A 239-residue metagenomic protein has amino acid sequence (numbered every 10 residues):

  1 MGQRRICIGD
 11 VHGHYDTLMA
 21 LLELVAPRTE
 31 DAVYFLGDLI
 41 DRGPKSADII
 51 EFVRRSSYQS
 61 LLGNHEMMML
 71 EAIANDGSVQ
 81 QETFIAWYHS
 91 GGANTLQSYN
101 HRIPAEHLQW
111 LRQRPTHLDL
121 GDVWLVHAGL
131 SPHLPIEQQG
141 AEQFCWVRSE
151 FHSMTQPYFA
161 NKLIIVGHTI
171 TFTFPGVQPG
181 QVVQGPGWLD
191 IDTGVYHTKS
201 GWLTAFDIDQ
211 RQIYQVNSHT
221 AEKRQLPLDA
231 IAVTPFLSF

Functional and structural regions predicted by a protein language model:
M1-I50: N-terminal active-site segment of His-dependent metallophosphoesterases
C7, S60-L61, D119, V123-A128 (+3 more regions): Short hydrophobic-aromatic micro-motifs
D10, D38, V53, G63-N64 (+6 more regions): Divalent metal-coordination and catalytic microenvironments
H12-D16, D41-P44, M67-L70, L118 (+3 more regions): Active-site environment of divalent metal-dependent phosphoester hydrolases
L36, I40, P44, S56-A74 (+3 more regions): A short, conserved beta-to-alpha structural element at the edge of catalytic cores that scaffolds binding
S46-G121, W146-V147, F151-S153: Active-site neighborhood of divalent metal-dependent phosphoester bond hydrolases
I103-A128, I136-T173: His/acidic metal-ligating clusters that form di-metal
F144, M154-F239: Acidic, His/Gly-rich catalytic cores of divalent-metal-dependent hydrolytic chemistry
